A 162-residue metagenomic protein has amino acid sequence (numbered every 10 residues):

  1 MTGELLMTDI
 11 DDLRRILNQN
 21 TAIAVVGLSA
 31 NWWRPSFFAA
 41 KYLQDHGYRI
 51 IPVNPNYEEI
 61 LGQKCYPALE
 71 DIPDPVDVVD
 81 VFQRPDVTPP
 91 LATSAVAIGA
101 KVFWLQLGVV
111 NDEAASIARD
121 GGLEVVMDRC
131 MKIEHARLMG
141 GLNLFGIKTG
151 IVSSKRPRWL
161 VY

Functional and structural regions predicted by a protein language model:
M1-Q19: Short N-terminal or domain-adjacent regulatory/targeting segments
E4-D9, E59-P89: Glycine-rich, highly charged phosphate/nucleotide-binding loops
A24-V26: Conserved beta-strand elements of the Class I
S29-R34, K41-I60: NAD(P)-binding Rossmann-fold cofactor-contacting core
Y48, I98-F103, G121-L123: A short helix->loop->beta-strand "cap" motif at the edges of active sites that frequently abuts
V76-D112: Mid-chain, well-packed structural core segment of small domains
L107-K132: Rossmann-fold NAD(P)-binding glycine/threonine-rich loop
E134-Y162: A charged, well-structured terminal subsegment
